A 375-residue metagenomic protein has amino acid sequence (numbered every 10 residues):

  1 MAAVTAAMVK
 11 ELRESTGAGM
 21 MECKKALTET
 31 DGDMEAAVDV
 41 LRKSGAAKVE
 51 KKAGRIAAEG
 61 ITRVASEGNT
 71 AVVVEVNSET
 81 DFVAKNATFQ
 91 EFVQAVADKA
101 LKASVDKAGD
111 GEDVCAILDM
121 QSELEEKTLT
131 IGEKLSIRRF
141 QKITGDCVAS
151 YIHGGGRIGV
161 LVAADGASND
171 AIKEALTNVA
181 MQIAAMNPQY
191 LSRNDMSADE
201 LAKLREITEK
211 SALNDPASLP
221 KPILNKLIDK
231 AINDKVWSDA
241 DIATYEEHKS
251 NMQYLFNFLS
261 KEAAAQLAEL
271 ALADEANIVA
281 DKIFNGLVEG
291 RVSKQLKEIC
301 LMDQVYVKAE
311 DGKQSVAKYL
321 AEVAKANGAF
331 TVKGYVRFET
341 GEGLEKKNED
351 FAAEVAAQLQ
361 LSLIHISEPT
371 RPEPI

Functional and structural regions predicted by a protein language model:
A2-L363: N-terminal assembly/interaction segments in proteins that build large macromolecular machines
I364-I375: Single conserved hydrophobic/aromatic residue that forms the stacking wall/gate of nucleotide- or nucleobase-binding
